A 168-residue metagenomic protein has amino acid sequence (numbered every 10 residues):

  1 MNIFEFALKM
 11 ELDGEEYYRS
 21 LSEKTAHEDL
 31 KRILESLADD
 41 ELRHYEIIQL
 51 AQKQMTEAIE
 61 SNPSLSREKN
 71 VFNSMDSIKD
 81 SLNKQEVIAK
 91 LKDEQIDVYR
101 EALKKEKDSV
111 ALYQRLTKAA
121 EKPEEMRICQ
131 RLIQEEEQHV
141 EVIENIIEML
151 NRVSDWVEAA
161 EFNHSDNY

Functional and structural regions predicted by a protein language model:
M1-Y168: Non-heme di-metal
